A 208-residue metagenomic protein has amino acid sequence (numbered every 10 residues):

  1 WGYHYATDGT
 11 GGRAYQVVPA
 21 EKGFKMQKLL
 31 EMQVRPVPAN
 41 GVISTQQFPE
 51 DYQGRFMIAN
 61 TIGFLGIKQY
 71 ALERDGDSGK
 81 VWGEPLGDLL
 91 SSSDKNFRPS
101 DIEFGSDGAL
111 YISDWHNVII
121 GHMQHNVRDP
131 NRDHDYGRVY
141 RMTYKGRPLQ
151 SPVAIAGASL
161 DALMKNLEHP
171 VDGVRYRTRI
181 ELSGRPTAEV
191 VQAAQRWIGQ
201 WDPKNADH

Functional and structural regions predicted by a protein language model:
W1-K165, G173-G184, A188: Beta-propeller domains with acidic blade repeats across secreted/periplasmic ectodomains and cytosolic WD/CNH propellers
A162-M164, A193-I198: Buried hydrophobic core positions in alpha-solenoid tandem helical repeats
N166-P170, I198-K204: Alpha-solenoid helical repeat architecture
V174-R175, A206-H208: Residue-level detector of extended alpha-helical repeat arrays and alpha-solenoid scaffolds
A188-Q192, Q200-N205: Alpha-solenoid repeat scaffolds
